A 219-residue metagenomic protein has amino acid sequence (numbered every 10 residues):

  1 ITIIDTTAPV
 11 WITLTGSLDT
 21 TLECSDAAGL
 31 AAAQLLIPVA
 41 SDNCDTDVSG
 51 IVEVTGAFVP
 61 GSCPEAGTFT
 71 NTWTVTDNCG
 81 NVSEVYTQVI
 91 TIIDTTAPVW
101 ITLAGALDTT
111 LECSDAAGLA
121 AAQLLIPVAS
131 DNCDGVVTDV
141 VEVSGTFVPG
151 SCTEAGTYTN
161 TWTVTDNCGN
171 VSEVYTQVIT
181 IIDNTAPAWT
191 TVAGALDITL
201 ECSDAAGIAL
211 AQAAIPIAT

Functional and structural regions predicted by a protein language model:
I1-T219: Proline-threonine-serine-rich low-complexity tracts
